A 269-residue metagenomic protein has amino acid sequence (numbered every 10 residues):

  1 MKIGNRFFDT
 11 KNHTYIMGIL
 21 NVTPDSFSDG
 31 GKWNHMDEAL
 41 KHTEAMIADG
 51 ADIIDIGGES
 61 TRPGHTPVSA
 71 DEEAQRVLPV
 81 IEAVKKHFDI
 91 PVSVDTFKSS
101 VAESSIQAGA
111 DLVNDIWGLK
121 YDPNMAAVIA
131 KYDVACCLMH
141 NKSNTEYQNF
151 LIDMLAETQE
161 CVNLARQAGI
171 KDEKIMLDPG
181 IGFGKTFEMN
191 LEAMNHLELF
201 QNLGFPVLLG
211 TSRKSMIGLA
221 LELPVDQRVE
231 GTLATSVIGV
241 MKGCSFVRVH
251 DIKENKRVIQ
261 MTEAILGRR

Functional and structural regions predicted by a protein language model:
M1-H13: SAM-dependent methyltransferases
I3-N5, S28-H42, T61-A83, F88-P91 (+5 more regions): Active-site-adjacent loop and "lid" segments of alpha/beta metabolic enzymes
D9, I16-D37: N-terminal binding-site loop/beta-alpha segment at the start of enzyme catalytic domains that lines or forms
L20, G50, V113: Conserved hydrophobic/aromatic pocket- or pore-lining residues that grip, position, or stack substrates in active sites
K41-G57: Catalytic domains of carbohydrate-active enzymes, especially glycoside hydrolases
G180: Conserved Motif II region of HX4D acyltransferases
